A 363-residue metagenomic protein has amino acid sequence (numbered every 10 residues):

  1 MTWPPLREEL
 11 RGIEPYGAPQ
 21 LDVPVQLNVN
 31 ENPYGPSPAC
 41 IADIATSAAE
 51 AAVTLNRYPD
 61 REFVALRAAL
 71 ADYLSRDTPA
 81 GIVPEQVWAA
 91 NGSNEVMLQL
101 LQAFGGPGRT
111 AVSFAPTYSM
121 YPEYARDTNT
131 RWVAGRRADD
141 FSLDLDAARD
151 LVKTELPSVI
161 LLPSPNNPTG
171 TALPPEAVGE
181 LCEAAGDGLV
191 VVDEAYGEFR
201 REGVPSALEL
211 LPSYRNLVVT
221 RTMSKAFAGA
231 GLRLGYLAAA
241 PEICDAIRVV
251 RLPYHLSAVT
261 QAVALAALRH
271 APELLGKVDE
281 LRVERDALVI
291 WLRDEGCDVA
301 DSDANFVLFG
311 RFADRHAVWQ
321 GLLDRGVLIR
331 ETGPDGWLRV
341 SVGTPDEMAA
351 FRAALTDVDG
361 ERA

Functional and structural regions predicted by a protein language model:
T2-G92, Q99: N-terminal small-domain helix-loop-helix segment of the aminotransferase-like
D22, P84, A300-F306, G333-W337: Short Gly/Ser/Thr- and Asp/Glu-enriched loop/turn motifs at secondary-structure junctions
S37, N216-R293, C297-A300: PLP-dependent aminotransferase class I/II
T54-A185, Y196-S213, V218: Conserved core of the PLP fold type I
L281-R282, W291-R325, V342: Conserved PLP-binding catalytic core of the aspartate aminotransferase-like
Q320-R325, R330-A363: PLP-dependent enzyme catalytic core of the Aspartate aminotransferase-like
